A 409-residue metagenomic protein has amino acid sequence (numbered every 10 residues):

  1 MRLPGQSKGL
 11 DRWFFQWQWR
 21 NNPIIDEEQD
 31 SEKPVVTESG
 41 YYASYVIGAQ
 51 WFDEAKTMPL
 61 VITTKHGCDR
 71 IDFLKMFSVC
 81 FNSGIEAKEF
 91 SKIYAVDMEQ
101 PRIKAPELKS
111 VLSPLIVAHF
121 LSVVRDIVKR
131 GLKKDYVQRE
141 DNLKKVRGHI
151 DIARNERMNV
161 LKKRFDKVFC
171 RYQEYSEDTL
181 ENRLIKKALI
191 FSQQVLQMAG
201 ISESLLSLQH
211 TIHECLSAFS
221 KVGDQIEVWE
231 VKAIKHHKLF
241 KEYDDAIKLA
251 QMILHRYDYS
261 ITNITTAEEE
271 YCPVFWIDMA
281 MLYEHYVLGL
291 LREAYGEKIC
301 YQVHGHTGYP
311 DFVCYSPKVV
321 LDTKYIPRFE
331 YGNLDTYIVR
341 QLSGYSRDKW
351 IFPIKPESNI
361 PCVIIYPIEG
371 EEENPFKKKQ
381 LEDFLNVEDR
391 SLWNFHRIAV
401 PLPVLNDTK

Functional and structural regions predicted by a protein language model:
M1-V231, E242-I247, Q251-I264: Terminal, charged accessory segments of proteins
M1-V36, N263-K409: Catalytic core segments in nucleotide and nucleic-acid processing enzymes
